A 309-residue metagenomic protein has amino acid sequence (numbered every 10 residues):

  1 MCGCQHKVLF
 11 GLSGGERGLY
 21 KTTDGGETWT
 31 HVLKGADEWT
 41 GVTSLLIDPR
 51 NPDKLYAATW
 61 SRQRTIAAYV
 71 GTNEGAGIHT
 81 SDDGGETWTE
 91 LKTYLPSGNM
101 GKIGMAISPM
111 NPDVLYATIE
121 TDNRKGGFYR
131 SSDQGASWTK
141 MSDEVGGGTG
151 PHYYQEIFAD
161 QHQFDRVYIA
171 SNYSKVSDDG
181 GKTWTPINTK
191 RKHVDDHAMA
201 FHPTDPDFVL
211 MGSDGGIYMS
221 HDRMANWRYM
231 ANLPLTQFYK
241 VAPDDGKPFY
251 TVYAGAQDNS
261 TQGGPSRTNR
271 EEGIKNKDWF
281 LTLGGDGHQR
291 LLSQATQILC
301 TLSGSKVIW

Functional and structural regions predicted by a protein language model:
M1-W309: Beta-propeller blade termini and top-face loops
